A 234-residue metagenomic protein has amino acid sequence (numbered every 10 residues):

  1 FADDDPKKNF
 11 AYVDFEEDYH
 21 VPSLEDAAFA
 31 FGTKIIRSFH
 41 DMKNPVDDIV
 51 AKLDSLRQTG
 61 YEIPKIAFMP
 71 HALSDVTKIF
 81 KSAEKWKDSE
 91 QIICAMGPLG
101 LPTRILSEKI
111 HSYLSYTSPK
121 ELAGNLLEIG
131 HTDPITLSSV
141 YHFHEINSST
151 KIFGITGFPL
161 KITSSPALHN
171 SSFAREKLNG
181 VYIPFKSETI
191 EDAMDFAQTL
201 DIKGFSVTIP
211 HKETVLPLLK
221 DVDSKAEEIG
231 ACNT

Functional and structural regions predicted by a protein language model:
F1-D3, P45-S55, T189-M194: Short, acidic/polar
F1-S23, V215-T234: Glycine/small-residue-rich loop that forms an oxyanion/phosphate-binding "nest" at active or ligand-binding sites
D3-Y12, Q58-K65, K85-Q91, I152 (+2 more regions): Short, surface-exposed connector motifs at secondary-structure boundaries
F15, K43, C94, P159-L160 (+1 more regions): Residue-level marker of alpha-helix boundaries and capping positions
E16-H20, G97-L99, K186-I190, H211: Short beta->alpha connector loops
D18-K151: Catalytic alpha/beta core domains of metabolic enzymes, predominantly
T150-T234: Phosphate/diphosphate ligand-binding glycine-rich loop within oxidoreductases
